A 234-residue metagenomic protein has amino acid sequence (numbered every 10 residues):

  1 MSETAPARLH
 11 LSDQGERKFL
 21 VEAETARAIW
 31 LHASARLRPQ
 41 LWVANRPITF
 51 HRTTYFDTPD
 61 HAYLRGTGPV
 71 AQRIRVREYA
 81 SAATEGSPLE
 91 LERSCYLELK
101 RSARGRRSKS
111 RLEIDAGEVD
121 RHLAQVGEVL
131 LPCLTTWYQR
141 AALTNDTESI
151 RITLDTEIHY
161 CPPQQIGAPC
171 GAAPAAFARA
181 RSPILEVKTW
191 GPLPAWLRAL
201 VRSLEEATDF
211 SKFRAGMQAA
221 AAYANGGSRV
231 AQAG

Functional and structural regions predicted by a protein language model:
M1-G234: Phosphate-end processing signature that detects enzymes handling 5′-triphosphorylated RNA and polyphosphate
